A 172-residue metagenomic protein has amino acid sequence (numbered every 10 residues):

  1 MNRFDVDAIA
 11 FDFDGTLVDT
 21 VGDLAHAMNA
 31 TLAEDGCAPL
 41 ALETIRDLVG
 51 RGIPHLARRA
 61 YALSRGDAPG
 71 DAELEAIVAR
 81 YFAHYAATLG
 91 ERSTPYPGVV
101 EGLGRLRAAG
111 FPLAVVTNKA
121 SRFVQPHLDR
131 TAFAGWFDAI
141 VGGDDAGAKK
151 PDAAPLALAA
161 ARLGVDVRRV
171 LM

Functional and structural regions predicted by a protein language model:
N2-D47, R58: Active-site neighborhood of HAD-like aspartate-dependent phosphohydrolases
F4-D7, A86-V115, S121-Q125, K150-A153 (+1 more regions): Short, acidic loop-to-helix structural element flanking the phosphoryl-transfer center in phosphate-processing enzymes
D23, G52-H55, E101, R122-F123: Short alpha-helical
C37-A38, D67, F133, V165: Helix N-cap/coil-helix junction residues
R51-A87, P97, R105: A metal-dependent, Asp-based hydrolase signature
E91-T94, A120-M172: Substrate-recognition "cap/lid" segment bordering the active-site pocket of phosphatases
